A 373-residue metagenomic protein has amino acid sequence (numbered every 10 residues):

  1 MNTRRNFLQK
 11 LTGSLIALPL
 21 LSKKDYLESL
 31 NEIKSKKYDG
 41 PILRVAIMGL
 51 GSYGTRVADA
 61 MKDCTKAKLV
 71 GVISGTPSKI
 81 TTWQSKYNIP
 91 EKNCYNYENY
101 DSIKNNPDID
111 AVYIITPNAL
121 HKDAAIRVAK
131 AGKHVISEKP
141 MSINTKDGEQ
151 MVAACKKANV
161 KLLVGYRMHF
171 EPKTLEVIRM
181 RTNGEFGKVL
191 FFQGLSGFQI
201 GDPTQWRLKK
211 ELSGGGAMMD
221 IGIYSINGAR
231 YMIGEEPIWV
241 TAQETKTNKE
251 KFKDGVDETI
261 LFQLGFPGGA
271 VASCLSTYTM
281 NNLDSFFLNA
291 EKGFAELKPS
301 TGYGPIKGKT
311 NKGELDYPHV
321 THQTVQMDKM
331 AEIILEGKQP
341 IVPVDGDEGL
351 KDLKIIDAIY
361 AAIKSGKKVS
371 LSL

Functional and structural regions predicted by a protein language model:
M1-L8: Twin-arginine (Tat) signal peptide motif
L8-D39, A111-Y113, E332-L373: C-terminal helix-rich "cap/oligomerization" subdomain common to oxidoreductases
L11-N88: N-terminal Rossmann-like dinucleotide-binding module
Y53, M168-K253, G366: Predominantly a Rossmann-like dinucleotide-binding segment in NAD(P)-dependent oxidoreductases
K92-A154: Beta-loop-alpha module in the N-terminal Rossmann-like domain of NAD(P)-dependent dehydrogenases, especially those
S137, I143, L162-V164, C274 (+1 more regions): Hydrophobic residues in well-ordered beta-strands that form the structural core
Q150-R167, G187-L190: Rossmann-fold dehydrogenase core element
E250-T259, L264-D328: NAD(P)-dinucleotide binding in Rossmann-like oxidoreductases
